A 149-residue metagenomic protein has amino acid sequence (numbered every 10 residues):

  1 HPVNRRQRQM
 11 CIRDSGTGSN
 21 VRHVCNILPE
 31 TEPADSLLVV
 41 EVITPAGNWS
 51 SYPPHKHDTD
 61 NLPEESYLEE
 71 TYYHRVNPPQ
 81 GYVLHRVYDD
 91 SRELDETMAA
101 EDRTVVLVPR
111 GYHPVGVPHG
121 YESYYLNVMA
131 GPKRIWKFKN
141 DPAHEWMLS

Functional and structural regions predicted by a protein language model:
H1-I12: Single conserved hydrophobic/aromatic residue that forms the stacking wall/gate of nucleotide- or nucleobase-binding
R5, H55, H74, L84-R86 (+2 more regions): Short beta-strand His + acidic residue motifs that chelate non-heme Fe in jelly-roll/DSBH and cupin folds
C11, I43, L107: Conserved beta-strand segments that form the floor/walls of ligand-binding pockets within enzyme and binding domains
D14-P29: Active-site glycine-rich loop that binds ribose-phosphate moieties when present
C25-R92: A mid-sequence, solvent-exposed acidic-amphipathic segment
P78-G81, D90-E93, Y112-V115, E122 (+1 more regions): Short Gly/Pro-enriched loop/turn and capping motifs at secondary-structure junctions
A99-G120: Conserved metal-binding segment of the jelly-roll/cupin
P118-S149: Non-heme Fe(II)/2-oxoglutarate
